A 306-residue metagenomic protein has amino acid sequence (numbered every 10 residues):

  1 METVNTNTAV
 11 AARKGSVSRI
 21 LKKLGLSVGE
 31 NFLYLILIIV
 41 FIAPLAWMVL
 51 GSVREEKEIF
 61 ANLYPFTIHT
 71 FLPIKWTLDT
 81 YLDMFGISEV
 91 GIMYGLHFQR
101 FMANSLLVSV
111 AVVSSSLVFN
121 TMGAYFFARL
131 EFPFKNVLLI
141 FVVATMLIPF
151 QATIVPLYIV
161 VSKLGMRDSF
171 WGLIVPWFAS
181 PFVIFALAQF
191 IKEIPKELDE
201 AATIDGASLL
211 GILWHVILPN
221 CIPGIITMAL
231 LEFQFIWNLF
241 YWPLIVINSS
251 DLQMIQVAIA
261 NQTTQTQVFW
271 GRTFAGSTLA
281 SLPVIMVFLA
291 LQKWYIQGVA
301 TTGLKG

Functional and structural regions predicted by a protein language model:
M1-K22: Short, Lys/Arg-rich, polar N-terminal cytosolic tail immediately upstream of the first transmembrane signal-anchor
N7, K23-G306: A structural signal for multi-pass alpha-helical bundles of membrane permease subunits that mediate small-molecule
